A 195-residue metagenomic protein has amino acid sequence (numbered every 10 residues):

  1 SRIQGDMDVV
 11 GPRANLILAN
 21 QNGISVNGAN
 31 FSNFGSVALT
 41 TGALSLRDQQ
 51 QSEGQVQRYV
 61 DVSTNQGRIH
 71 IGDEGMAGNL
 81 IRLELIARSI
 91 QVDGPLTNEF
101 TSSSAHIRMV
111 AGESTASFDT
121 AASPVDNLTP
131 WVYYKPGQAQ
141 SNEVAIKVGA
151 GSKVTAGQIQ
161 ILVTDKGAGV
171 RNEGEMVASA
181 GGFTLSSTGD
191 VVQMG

Functional and structural regions predicted by a protein language model:
S1-G195: Extracellular and secretory-pathway beta-repeat/beta-biased strand scaffolds
